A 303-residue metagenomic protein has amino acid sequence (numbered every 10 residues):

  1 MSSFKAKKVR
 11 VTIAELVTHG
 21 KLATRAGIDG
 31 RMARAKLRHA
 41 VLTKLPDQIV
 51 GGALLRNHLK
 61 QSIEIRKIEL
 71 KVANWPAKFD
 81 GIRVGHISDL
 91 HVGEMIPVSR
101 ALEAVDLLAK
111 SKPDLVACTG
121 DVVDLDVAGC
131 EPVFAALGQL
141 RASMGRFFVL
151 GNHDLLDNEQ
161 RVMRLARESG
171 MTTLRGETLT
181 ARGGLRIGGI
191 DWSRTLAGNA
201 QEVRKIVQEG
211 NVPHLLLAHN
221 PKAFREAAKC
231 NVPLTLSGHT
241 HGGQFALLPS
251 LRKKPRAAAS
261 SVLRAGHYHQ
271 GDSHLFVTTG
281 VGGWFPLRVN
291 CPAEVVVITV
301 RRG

Functional and structural regions predicted by a protein language model:
M1-R83, E94: Acidic, histidine-bearing metal-coordination/catalytic regions of metal-dependent phosphoesterases
K78-I87, H91-G303: Soluble catalytic domains of enzymes that build or remodel membrane lipids, polysaccharides, and related
